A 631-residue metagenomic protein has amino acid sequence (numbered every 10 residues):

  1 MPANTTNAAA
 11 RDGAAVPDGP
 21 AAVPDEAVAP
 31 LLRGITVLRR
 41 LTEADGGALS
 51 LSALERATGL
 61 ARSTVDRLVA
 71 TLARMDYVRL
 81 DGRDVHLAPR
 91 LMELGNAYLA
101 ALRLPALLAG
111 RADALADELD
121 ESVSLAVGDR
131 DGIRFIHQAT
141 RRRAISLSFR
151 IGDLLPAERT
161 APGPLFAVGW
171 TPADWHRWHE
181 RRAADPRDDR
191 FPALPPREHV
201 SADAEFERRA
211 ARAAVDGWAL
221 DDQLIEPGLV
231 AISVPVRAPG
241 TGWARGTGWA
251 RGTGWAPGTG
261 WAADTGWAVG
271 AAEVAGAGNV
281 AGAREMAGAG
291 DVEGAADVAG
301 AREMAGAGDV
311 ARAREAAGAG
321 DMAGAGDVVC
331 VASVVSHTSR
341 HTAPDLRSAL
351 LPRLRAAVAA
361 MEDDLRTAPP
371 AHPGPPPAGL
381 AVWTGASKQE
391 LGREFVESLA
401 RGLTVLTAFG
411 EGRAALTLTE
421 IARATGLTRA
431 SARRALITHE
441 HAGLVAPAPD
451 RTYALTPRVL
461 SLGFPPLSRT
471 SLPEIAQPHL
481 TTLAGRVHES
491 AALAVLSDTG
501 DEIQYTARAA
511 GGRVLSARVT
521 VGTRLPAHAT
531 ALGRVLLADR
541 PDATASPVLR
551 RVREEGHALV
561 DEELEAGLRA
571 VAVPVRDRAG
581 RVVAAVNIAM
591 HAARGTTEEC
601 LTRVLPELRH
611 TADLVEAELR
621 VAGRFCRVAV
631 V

Functional and structural regions predicted by a protein language model:
P2-D12, D18-Y98, D363, V382-F464 (+2 more regions): N-terminal helix-turn-helix
R90-D117, L147, R458-R486, Q504-Y505 (+1 more regions): Conserved segment of winged-helix/HTH DNA-binding domains
A112-S124, L480-H488, A492-V495, L549 (+1 more regions): Short regulatory alpha-helical segment in sensory/regulatory domains of signaling proteins that mediates
S124-R130, H137-A139, L493-T499, T506-A509: Short hydrophobic alpha-helical segments used for membrane anchoring or interfacial signaling
I145-P227, T506-A566: Short, solvent-exposed recognition segments
R209-A211, D216, V331-G392, A545 (+2 more regions): Juxtadomain coupling helices with adjacent low-complexity linkers
P227-P235, W243, A566-P574: A short beta-strand signature within small-molecule sensing/ligand-binding domains used in signal transduction
R237-G242, G324-V328, R576-V582: Flexible loop/coil segments at beta-strand boundaries within sensory signal-transduction domains
